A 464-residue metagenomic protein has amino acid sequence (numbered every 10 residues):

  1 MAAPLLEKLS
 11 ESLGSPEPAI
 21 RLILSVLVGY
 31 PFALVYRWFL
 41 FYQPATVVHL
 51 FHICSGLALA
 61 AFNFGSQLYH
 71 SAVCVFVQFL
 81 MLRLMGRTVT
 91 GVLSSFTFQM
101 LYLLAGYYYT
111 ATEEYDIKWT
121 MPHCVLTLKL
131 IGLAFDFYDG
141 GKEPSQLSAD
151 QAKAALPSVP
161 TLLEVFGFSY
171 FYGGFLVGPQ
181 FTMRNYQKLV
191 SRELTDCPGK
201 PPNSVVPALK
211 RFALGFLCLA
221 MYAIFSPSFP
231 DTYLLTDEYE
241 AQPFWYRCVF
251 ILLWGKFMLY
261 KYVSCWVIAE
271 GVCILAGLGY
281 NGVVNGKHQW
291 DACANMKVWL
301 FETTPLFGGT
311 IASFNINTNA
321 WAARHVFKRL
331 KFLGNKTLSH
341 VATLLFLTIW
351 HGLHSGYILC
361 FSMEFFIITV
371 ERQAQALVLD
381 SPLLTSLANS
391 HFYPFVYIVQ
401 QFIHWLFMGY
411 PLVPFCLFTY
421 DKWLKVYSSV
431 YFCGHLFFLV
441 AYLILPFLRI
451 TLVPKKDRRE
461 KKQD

Functional and structural regions predicted by a protein language model:
M1-D464: Non-catalytic, membrane-anchoring transmembrane segments at the edges
